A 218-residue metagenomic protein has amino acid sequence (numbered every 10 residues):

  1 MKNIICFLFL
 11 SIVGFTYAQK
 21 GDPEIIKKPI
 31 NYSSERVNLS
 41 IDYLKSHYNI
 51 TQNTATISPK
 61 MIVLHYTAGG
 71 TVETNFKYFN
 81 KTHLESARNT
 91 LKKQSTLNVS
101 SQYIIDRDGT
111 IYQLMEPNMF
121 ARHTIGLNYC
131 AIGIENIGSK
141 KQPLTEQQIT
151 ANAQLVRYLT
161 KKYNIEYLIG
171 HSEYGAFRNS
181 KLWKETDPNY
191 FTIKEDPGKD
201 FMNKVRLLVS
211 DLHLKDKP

Functional and structural regions predicted by a protein language model:
M1-K20: Bacterial Sec-dependent N-terminal signal peptides
Q19-H123: N-terminal catalytic cores of peptidoglycan-degrading enzymes
Q19-N38, S139-P218: Basic/polar, cationic surfaces and motifs that engage anionic cell-wall and phosphate/carboxylate ligands
I50-T51, S100-S101, N136-T145: Second-shell loop/turn segments in exported
A55-I57, T96, L127, K141-I149: Solvent-exposed, acidic/flexible segments
K60, V99, C130-I132, N164: Envelope-exposed proteins and targeting segments
A68, C130, E135-K141: Cell-envelope and extracellular/periplasmic
